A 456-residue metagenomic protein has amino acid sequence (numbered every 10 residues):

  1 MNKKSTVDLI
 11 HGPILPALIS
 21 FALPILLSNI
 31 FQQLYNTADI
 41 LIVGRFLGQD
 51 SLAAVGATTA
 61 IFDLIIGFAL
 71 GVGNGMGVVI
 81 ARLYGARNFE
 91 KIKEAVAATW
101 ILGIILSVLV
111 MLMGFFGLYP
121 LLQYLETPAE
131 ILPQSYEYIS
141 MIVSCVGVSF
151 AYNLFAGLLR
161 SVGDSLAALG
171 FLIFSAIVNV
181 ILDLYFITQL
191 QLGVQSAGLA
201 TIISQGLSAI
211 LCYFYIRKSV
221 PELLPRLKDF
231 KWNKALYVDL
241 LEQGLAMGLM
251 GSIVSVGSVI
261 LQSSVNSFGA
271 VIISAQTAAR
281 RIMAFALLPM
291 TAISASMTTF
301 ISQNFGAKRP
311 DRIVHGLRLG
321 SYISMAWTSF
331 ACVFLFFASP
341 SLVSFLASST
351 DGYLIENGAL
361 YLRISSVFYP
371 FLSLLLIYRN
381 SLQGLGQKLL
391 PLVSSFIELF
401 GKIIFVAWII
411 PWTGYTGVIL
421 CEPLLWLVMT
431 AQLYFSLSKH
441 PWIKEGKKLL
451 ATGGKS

Functional and structural regions predicted by a protein language model:
M1-A22, I80-C145, Q191-L245, I301-V367 (+1 more regions): Short alpha-helical transmembrane segments in multi-pass integral membrane proteins
H11, L15-L34, A38, I61-F68 (+7 more regions): Residue-level signal for short hydrophobic patches within transmembrane helices of multi-pass membrane transporters
S20-D39, M141, Y152, S175 (+4 more regions): Transmembrane helical elements of multi-pass membrane transporters/channels
I25, N29, L41, V78 (+14 more regions): Transmembrane alpha-helix boundary and packing residues in multipass membrane permease domains and related
I30, L34-A53, L122-A129, Y185-L192 (+4 more regions): Helix-terminus/linker motif at the lipid-water interface of multi-pass membrane proteins
L52-L112, S149-A168, Q276-S339, L372-G386 (+1 more regions): Small-residue-rich hydrophobic transmembrane alpha-helices
G73, M141-R160, A168-A176, A197-C212 (+4 more regions): Short runs within selected transmembrane alpha-helices of multi-pass transporters and secretion channels
G114, G157, D183, C212-I216 (+7 more regions): Structural signal for membrane-spanning alpha-helices in multi-pass inner-membrane proteins, emphasizing helix cores
